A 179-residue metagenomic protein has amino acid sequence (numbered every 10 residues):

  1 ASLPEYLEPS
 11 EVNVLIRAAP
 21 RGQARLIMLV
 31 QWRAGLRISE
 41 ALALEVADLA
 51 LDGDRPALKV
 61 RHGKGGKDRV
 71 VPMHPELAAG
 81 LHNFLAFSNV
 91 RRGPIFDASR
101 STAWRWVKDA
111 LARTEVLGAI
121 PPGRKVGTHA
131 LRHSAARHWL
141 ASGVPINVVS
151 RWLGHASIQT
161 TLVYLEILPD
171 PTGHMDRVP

Functional and structural regions predicted by a protein language model:
A1-N13, G65-P75, V90-P94: DNA breakage-rejoining catalytic core of tyrosine-based enzymes
E5-I38: Basic, Lys/Arg- and aromatic-enriched nucleic-acid-binding interface segment
P9, R17, A43, L51 (+1 more regions): Phosphate-coordinating loops and pocket residues in cytosolic domains that bind phosphorylated ligands
L29, R33, A130-A156, V163: C-terminal catalytic core of tyrosine-transesterase DNA break-rejoin enzymes
R37, E45-A47, P145, A156-Q159: Short coil/turn motifs that cap or connect alpha-helices
S39, A43-G80: Conserved tyrosine-mediated DNA breakage-rejoining catalytic core shared by Y-recombinases
H62-G65, L153, S157-V178: Catalytic-site neighborhood detector that most strongly recognizes the C-terminal catalytic loop/helix of tyrosine
H74-P122: Active-site/catalytic core of tyrosine-dependent DNA strand-transfer enzymes
